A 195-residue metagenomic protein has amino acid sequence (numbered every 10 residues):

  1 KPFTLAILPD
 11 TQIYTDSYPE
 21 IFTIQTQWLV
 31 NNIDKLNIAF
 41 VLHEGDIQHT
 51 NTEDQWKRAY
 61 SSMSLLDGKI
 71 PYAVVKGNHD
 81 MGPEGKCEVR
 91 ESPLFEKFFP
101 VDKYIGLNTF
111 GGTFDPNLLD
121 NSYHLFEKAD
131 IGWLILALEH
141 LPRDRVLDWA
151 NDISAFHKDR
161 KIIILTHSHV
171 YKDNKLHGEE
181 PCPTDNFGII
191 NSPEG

Functional and structural regions predicted by a protein language model:
K1-D54: N-terminal active-site segment of His-dependent metallophosphoesterases
L5, V41, Y72-V74, I162: Hydrophobic/aromatic residues located in beta-strands of well-ordered beta-sheets within soluble catalytic
L8-P9, E44, V75, L165-H167: A cross-family glycoside hydrolase active-site/sugar-binding cleft signature
T11-Y14, I47-T50, N78-P83, E139-D144 (+1 more regions): Solvent-exposed loop/turn segments at secondary-structure junctions within structured extracellular/periplasmic domains
T15, E20-I21, K57, E88 (+2 more regions): Single-residue recognition of alpha-helix boundary sites
Y18-L29, E44, Q55-S62, E91-F95 (+2 more regions): Stable alpha-helical elements in mature extracytoplasmic
V30-F40, G68, P116-D120, D130-G195: His/acidic metal-ligating clusters that form di-metal
E53-D148, H157: Extended active-site neighborhood of metal-dependent phosphoesterases/phosphodiesterases
